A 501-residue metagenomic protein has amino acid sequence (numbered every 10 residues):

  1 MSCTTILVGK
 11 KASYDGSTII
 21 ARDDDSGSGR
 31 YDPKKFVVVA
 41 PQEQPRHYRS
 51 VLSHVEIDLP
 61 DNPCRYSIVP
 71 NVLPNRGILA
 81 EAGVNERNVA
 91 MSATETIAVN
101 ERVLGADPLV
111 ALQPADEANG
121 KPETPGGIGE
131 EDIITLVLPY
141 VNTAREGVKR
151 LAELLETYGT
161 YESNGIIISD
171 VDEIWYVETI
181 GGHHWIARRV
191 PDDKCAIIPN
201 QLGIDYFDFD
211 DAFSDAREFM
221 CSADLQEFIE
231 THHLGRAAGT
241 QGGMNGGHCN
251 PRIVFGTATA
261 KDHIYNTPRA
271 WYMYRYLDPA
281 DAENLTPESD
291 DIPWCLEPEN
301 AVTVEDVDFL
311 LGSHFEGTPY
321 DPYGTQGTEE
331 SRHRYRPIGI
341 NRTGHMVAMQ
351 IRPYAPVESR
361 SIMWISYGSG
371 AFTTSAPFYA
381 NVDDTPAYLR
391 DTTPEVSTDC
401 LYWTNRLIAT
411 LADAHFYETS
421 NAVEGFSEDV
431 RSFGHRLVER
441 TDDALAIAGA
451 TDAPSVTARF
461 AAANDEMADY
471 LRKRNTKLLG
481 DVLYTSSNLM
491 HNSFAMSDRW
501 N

Functional and structural regions predicted by a protein language model:
S2-E130, R150-E283: A contiguous strand-loop segment
I6, G147, V347: Short, conserved catalytic/metal-binding motifs centered on acidic residues
I134-Y140: Short, well-ordered beta-strand elements within core beta-sheets of diverse protein domains
Y140-E146: Short, charged, surface-exposed loops that flank catalytic or proteolytic processing sites
G147-E156, V307-L311, F460: Short, well-structured alpha-helical segments that form the helix of a local strand-helix-strand
Q226-Y354: Glycine-rich, aromatic-lined ligand/substrate-binding cores of catalytic and carbohydrate-binding domains
E316, Y320-G449: Substrate-recognition/cap regions that form aromatic- and gly/pro-loop-enriched pockets for small-molecule ligands
S427-N501: Histidine-centered catalytic/metal-binding microenvironments
